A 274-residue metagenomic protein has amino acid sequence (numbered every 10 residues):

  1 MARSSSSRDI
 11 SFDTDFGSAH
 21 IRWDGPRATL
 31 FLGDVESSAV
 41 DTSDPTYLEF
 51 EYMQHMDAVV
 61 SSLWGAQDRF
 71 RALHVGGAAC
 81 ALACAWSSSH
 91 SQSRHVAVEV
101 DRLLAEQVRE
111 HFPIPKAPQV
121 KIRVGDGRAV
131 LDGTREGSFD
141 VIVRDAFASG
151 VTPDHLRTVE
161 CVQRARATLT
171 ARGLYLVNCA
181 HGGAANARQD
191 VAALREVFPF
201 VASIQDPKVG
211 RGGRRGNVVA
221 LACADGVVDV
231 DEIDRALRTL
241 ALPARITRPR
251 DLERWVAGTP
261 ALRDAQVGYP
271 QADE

Functional and structural regions predicted by a protein language model:
A2-W23, S37-S43, R211-E274: SAM/dcSAM-binding transferase cores
I10-F12, S43-A167, A184-A185: The AdoMet/dcAdoMet-binding core of the Class I SAM-like
F31-G33, Q54: S-adenosyl-L-methionine
V35-A39, F147-G150, Y175: A short, flexible beta-alpha/helix-coil linker loop
E49, A187, R245-R248: Generic structural signal for well-ordered, non-membrane alpha-helical segments in soluble metabolic enzymes
Q92-R94, A117-Q119, R172, F198-F200 (+2 more regions): A generic structural signal for alpha->beta connector loops
V159-D229: C-terminal substrate-binding/active-site "lid" region of AdoMet-derived donor-dependent transferases
